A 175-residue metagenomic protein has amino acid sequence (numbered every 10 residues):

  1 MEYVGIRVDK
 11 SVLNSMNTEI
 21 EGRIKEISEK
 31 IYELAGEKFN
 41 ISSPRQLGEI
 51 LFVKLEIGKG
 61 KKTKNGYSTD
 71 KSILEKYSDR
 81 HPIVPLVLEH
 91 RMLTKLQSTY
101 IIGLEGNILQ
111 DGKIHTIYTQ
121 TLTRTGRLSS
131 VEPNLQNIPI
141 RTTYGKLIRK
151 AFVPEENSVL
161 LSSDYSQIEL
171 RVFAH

Functional and structural regions predicted by a protein language model:
M1-K146, V153, N157-V159, S166-E169: Conserved "right-hand" nucleotidyltransferase catalytic core of DNA-directed polymerases
